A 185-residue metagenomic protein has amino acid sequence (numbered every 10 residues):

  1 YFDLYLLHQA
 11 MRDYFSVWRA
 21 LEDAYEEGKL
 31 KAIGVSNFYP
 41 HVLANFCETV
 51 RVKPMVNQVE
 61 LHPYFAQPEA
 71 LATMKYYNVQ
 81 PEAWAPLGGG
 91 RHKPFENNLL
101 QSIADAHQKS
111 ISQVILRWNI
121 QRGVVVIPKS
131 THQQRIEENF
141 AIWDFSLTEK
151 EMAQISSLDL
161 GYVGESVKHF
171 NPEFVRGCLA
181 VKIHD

Functional and structural regions predicted by a protein language model:
Y1-D3: A glycine-rich helix->loop->beta "capping" turn within Rossmann-like NAD(P)(H)-dependent oxidoreductase domains
L6: N-terminal Rossmann-like NAD(P) cofactor-binding module of classical short-chain dehydrogenase/reductase
Q9-D185: Beta/alpha (TIM)-barrel catalytic core signal, keyed to glycine-rich beta->alpha loops juxtaposed to Asp/Glu that bind
